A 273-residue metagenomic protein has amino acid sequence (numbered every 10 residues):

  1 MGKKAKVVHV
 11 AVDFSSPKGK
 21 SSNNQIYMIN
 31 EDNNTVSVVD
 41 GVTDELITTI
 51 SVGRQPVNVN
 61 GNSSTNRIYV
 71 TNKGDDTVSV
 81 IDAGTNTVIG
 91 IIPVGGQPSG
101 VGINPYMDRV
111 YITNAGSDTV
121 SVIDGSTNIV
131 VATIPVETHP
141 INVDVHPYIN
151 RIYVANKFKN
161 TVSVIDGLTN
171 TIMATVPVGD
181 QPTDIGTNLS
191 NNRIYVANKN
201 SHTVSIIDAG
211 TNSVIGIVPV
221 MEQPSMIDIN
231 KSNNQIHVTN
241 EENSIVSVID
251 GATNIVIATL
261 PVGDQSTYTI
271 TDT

Functional and structural regions predicted by a protein language model:
M1-T273: Predominantly soluble domains enriched in secretory-pathway, periplasmic, or organellar proteins
